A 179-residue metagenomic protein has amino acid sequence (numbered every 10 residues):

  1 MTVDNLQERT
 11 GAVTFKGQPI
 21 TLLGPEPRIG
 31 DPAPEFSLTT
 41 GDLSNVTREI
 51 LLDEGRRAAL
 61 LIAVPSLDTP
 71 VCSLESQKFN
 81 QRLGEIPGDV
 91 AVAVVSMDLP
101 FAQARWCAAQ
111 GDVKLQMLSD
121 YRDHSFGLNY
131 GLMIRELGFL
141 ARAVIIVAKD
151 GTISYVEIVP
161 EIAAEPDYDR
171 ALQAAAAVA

Functional and structural regions predicted by a protein language model:
M1-A179: Chalcogenol-based redox active-site neighborhoods
